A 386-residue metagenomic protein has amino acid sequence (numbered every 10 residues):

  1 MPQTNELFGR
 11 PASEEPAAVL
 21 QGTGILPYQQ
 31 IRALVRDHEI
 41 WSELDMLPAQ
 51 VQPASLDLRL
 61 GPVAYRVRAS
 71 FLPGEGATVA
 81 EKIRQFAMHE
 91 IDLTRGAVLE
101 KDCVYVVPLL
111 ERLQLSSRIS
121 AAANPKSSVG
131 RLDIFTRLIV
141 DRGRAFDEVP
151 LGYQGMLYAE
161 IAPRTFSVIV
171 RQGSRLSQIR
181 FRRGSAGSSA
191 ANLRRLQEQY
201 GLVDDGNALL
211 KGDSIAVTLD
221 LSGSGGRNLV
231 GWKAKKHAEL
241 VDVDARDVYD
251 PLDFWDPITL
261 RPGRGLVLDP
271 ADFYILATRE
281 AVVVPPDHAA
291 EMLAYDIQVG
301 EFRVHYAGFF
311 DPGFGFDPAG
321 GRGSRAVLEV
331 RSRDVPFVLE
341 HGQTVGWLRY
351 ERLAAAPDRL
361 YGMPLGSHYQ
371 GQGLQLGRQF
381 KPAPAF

Functional and structural regions predicted by a protein language model:
M1-F386: DUTPase catalytic domain/fold
